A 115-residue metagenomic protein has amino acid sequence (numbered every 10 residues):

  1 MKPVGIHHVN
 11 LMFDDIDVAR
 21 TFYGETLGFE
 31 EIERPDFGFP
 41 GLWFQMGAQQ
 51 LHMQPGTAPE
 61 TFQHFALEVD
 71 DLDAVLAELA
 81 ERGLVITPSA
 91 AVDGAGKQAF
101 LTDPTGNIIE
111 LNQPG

Functional and structural regions predicted by a protein language model:
M1-V18, Q63-F65: N-terminal beta-strand motif that seeds the catalytic metal site of vicinal oxygen chelate
K2, L84-G115: Vicinal oxygen chelate
N10-Q50: Core segments of cupin and vicinal oxygen chelate
M12, A66-D70, T102: Short hydrophobic/aromatic beta-strand micro-patches that form the beta-sheet surface supporting nucleotide- or nucleic
V18-F22, E78, T105: Structural preference for long, well-ordered alpha-helical segments within the folded cores of structured domains
E30-E31, L51-M53, V85-S89: A short linear hydrophobic-aromatic micro-motif
F37-P40, E60-T61, D93-K97: Short acidic/glycine-enriched loop/turn segments that link adjacent beta-strands
F65-L79: Mid-chain, well-packed structural core segment of small domains
